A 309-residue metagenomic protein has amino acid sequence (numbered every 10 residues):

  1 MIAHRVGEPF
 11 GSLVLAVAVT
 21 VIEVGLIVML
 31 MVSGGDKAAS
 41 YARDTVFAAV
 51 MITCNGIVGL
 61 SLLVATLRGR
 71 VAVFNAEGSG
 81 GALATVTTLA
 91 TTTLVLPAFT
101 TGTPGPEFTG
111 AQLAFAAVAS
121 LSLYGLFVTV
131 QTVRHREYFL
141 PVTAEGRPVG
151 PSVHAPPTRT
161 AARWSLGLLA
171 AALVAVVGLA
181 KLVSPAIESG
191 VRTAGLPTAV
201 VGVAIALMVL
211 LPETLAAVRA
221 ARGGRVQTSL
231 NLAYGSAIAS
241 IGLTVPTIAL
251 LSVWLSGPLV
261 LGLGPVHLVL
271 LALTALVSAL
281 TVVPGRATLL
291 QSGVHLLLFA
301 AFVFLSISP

Functional and structural regions predicted by a protein language model:
M1-P309: Hydrophobic alpha-helical segments, chiefly the membrane-spanning helices and signal/signal-anchor peptides
